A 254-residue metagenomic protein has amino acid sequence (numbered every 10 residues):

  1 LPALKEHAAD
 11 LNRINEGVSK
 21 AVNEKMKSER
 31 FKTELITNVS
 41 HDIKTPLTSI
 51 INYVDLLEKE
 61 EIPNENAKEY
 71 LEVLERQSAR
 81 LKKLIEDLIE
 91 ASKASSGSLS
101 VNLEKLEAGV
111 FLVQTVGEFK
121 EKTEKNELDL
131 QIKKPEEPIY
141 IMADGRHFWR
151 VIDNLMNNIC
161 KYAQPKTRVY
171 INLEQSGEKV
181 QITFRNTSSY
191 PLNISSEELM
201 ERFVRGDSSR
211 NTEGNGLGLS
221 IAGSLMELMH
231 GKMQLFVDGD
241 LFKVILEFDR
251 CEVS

Functional and structural regions predicted by a protein language model:
R76-L81: Short alpha-helical segment of the dimerization/phosphotransfer core of two-component systems
S96-V101, Y140-A143: Conserved micro-motifs of the catalytic ATP-binding
N102-L106, D129-I139: Conserved catalytic submotifs in the C-terminal HATPase_c
I159-C160: Short helix-loop "hinge" at the ATP-lid/N-box region of the Bergerat-fold HATPase_c
K166-E178: Short beta-strand/loop element within the Bergerat-fold HATPase_c
P191-V204: Short conserved segment of the HATPase_c
